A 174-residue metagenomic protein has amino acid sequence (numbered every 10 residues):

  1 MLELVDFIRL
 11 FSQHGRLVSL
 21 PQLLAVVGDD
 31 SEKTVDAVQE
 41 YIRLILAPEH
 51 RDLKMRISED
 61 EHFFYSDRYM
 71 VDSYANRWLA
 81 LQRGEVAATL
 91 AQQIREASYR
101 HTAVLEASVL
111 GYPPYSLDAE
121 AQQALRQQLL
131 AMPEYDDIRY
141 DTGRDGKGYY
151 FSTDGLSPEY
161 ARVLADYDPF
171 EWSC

Functional and structural regions predicted by a protein language model:
M1-F11, S31, V35, R51 (+1 more regions): Intrinsic N-terminal pre-sequences and regulatory tails
M1-V27, A75-P113: Positively charged, polyanion-binding regions of nucleic-acid-associated proteins
D30-L44, S116-Q128: Short amphipathic alpha-helical interaction segments
E40-V86, Q127-C174: Charged low-complexity interaction tracts in eukaryotic proteins
S108-R139: Conserved binding-pocket/active-site segment within a compact domain
